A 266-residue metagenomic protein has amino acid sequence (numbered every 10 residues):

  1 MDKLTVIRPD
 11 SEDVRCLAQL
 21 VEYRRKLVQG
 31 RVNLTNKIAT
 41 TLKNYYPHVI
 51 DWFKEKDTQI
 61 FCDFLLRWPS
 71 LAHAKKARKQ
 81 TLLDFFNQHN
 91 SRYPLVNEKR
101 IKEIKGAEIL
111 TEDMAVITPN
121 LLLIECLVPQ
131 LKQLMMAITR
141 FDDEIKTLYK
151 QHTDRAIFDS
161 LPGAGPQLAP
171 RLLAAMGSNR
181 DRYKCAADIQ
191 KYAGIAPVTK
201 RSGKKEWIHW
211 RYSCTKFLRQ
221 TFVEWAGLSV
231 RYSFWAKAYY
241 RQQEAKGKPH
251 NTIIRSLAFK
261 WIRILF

Functional and structural regions predicted by a protein language model:
M1-F266: A detector of single, family-specific signature residues that are central to catalytic or substrate-handling motifs
